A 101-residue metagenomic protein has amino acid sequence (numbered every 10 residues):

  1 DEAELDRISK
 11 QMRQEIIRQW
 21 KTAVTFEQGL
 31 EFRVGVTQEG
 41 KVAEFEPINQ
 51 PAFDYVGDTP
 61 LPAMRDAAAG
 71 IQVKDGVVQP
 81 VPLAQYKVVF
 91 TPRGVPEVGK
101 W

Functional and structural regions predicted by a protein language model:
D1-Q38: Extracytoplasmic/periplasm-facing segments of secreted or lipoprotein envelope proteins
D6-Q11, V42-A84: A short, well-structured alpha-helical segment
V24-Q38, G76-W101: A beta-hairpin/wing motif
